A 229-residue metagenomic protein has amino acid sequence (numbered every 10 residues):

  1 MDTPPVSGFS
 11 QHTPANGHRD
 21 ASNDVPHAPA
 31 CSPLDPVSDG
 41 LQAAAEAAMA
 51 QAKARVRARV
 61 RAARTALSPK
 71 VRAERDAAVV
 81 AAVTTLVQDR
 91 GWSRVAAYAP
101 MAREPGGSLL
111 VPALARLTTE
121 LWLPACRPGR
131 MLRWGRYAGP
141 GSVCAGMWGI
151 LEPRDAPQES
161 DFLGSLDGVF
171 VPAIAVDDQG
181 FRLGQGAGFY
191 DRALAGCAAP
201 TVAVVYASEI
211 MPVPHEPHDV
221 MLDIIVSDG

Functional and structural regions predicted by a protein language model:
D2-G164: N-terminal active-site beta-alpha-beta segment that forms phosphate/nucleotide-binding and substrate-recognition loops
P5, A15, R19-A21, P29-S32 (+1 more regions): Conserved phosphate- and dinucleotide-binding cores of soluble alpha/beta proteins, encompassing both enzyme active
